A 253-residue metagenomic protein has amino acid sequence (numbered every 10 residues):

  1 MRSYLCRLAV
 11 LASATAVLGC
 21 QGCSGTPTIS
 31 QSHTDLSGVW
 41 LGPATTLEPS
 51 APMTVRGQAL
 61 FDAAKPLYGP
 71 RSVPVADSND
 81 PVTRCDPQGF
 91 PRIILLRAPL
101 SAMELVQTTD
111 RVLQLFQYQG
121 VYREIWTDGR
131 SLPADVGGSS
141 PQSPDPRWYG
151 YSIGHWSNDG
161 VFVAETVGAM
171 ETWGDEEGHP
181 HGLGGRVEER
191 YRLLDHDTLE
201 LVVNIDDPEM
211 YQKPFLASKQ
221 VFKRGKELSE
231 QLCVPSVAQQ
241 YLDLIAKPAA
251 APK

Functional and structural regions predicted by a protein language model:
M1-A12: Bacterial N-terminal signal peptides that target proteins for export
C6, C20-C23: Generic recognition of cysteine residues
A12-Q21: Hydrophobic h-region of N-terminal signal peptides that target proteins for export in Gram-negative bacteria
G22-K253: PEST-like low-complexity, intrinsically disordered acidic/proline/serine-rich tracts that flank trafficking/processing
